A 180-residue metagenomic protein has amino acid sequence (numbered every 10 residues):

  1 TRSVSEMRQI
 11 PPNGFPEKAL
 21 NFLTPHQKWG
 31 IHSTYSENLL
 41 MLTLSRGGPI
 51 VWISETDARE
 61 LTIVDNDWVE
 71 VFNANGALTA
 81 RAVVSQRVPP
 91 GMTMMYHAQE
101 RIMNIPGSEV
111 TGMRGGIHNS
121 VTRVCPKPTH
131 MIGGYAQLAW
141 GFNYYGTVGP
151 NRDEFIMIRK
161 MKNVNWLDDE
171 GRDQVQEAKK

Functional and structural regions predicted by a protein language model:
T1-N38: Long, low-complexity segments enriched in small/aliphatic residues
S33, N38-W52, T56-K180: Long, contiguous, secondary-structure-rich segments that constitute the structural scaffold of globular domains
